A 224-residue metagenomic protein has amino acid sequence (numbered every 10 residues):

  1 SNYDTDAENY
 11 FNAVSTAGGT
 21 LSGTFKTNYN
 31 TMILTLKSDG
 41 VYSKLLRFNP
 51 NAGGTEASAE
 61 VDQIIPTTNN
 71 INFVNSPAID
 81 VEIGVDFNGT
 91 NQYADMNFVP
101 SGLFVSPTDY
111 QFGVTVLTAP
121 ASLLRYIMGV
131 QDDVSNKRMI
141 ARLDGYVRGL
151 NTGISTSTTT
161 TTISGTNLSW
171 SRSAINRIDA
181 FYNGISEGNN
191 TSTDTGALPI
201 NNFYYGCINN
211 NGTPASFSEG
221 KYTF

Functional and structural regions predicted by a protein language model:
S1-T108, L124: Extracytoplasmic low-complexity segments
S22, T27, A57-S58, Y93 (+5 more regions): Intrinsically disordered, low-complexity, compositionally biased regions/tails
L36, T156, G212-T213: A general structural-boundary detector
L45, V81, Y110, G165 (+3 more regions): Residues that flank catalytic or metal-binding motifs in active/ligand-binding sites
A52-A57, A119, I175-N176, N210-G212: Acidic glycine-/aspartate-rich tracts in secreted/extracellular proteins
N69-N91, F98-G102, S106, G113-L123 (+1 more regions): Extracellular glycan-interaction surfaces
N190-T223: Flexible glycan-contacting loops in extracellular carbohydrate-active proteins
